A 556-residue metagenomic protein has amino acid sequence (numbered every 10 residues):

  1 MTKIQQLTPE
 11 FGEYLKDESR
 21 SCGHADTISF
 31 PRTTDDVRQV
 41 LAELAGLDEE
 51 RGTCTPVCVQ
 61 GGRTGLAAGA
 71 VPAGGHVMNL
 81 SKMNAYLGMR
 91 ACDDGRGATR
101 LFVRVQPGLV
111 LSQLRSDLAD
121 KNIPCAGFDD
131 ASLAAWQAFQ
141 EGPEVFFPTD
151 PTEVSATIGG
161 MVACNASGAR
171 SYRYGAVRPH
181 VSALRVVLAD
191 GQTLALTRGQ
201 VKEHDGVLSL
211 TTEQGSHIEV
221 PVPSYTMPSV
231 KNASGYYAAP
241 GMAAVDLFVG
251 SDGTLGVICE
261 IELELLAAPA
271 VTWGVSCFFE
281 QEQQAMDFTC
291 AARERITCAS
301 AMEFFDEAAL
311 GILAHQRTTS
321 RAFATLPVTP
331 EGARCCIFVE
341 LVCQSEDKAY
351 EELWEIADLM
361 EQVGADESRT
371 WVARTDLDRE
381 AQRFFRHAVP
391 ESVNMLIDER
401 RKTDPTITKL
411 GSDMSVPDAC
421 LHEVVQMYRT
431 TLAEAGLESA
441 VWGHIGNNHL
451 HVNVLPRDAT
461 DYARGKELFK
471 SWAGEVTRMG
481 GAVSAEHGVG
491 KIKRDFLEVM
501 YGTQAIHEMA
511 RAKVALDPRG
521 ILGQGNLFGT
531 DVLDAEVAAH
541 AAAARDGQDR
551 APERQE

Functional and structural regions predicted by a protein language model:
M1-A45, E49-C54, G62-L101, D117-D120 (+7 more regions): N-terminal flexible segment immediately upstream of the FAD-binding catalytic core in FAD-dependent oxidoreductases
I4-F11, V249-S251, V257-E467, E475 (+1 more regions): C-terminal substrate-recognition/cap domain of FAD-linked oxidoreductases
V37-P56, Q137-T152, A156, K231-F248 (+3 more regions): Short, hydrophobic/aliphatic alpha-helical segments
G69-N84, A119-I123, S167-R178, V201 (+4 more regions): A glycine- and small-aliphatic-rich helix-loop capping segment at beta-alpha/alpha-beta transitions that lines
L87-M89, G95, P107, S112 (+5 more regions): FAD-binding subdomain of flavoenzyme oxidoreductases
H444, A482-V489, Q524-L527: Short acidic/histidine-rich active-site segments
R494-E556: Activity-critical C-terminal alpha-helical subdomain
